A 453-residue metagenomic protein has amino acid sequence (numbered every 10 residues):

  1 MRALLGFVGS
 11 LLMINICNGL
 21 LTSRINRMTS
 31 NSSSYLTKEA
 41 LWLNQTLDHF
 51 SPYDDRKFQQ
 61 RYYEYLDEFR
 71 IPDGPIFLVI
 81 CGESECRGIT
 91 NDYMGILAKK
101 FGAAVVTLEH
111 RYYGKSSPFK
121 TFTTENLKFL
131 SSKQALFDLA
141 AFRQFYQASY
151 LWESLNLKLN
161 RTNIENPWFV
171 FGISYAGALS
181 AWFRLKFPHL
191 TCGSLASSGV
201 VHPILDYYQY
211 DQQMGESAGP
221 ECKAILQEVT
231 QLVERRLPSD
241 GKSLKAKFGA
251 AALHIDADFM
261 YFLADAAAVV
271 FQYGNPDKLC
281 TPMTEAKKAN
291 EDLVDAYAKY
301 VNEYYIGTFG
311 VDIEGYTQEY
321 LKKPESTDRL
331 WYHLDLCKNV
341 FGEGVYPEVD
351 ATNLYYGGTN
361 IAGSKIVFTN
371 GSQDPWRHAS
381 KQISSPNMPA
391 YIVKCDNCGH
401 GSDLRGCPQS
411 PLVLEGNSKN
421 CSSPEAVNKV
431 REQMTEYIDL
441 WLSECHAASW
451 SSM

Functional and structural regions predicted by a protein language model:
R2-A104, Q373, E436-M453: Catalytic-loop region of hydrolases
E68-F69, P75-I76, G82-F137, M388-Q409: Active-site machinery of serine-nucleophile hydrolases
D73-I76, F101-A104, E165-P167, H189-C192 (+2 more regions): Loop/turn elements at helix/coil->beta-strand transitions in domains of secreted/extracellular proteins
I76-V79, V105-L108, F169-F171, G193-A196 (+3 more regions): Structural recognition of the beta-strand scaffold that forms the well-ordered cores of secreted hydrolase catalytic
L127-N156: Alpha/beta-hydrolase active-site loop
K158-I173: Alpha/beta-hydrolase fold nucleophile elbow
I173, L179-P324: Alpha/beta-hydrolase
Y261-M453: C-terminal subdomain of alpha/beta-hydrolase-fold enzymes, centered on the catalytic histidine and its supporting
